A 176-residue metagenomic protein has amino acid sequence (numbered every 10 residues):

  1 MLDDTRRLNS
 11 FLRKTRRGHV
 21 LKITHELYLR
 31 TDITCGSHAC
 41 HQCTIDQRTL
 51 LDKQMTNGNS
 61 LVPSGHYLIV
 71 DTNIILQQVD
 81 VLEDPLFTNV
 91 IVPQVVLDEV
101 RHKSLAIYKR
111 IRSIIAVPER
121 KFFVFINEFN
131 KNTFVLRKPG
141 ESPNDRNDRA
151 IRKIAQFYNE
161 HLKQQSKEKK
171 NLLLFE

Functional and structural regions predicted by a protein language model:
M1-E176: Noncatalytic, typically N-terminal accessory segments of nucleic acid-processing enzymes and closely related
